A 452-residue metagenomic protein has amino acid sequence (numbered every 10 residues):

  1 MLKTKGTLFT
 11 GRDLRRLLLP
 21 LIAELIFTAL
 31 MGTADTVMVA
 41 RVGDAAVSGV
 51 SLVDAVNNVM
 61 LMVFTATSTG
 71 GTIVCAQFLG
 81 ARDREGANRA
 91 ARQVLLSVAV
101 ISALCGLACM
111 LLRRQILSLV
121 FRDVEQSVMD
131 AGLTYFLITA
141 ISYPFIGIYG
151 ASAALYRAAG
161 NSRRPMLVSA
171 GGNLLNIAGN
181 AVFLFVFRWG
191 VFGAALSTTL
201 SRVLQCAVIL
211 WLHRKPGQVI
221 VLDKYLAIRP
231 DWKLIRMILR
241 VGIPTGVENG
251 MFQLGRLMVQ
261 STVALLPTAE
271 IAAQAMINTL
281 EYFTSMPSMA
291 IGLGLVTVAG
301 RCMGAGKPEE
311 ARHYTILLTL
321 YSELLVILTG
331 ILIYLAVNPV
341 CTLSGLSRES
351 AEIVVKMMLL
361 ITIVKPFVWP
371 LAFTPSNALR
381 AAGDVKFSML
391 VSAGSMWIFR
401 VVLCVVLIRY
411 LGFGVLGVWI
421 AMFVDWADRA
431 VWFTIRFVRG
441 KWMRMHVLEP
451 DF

Functional and structural regions predicted by a protein language model:
M1-L21, C75-S142, V186-I243, A299-K365 (+1 more regions): Short alpha-helical transmembrane segments in multi-pass integral membrane proteins
K5-V37, R41-V42, N58-G70, V74 (+5 more regions): N-terminal transmembrane alpha-helices
R16-D35, I138, G172, S201-Q205 (+3 more regions): Transmembrane helical elements of multi-pass membrane transporters/channels
I26, L30, A103, L107 (+15 more regions): Hydrophobic alpha-helical segments of membrane proteins
I26-S48, L117-Q126, V182-V191, G250-F283 (+3 more regions): Helix-terminus/linker motif at the lipid-water interface of multi-pass membrane proteins
D44-A55, G132, F136, A195 (+4 more regions): Small-residue hotspots at the loop-to-helix junctions and early N-terminal turns of transmembrane alpha-helices
V47-L107, Y149-P165, I271-V337, W369-S392: Small-residue-rich hydrophobic transmembrane alpha-helices
S68, I138-R157, P165-N173, A194-I209 (+5 more regions): Short runs within selected transmembrane alpha-helices of multi-pass transporters and secretion channels
